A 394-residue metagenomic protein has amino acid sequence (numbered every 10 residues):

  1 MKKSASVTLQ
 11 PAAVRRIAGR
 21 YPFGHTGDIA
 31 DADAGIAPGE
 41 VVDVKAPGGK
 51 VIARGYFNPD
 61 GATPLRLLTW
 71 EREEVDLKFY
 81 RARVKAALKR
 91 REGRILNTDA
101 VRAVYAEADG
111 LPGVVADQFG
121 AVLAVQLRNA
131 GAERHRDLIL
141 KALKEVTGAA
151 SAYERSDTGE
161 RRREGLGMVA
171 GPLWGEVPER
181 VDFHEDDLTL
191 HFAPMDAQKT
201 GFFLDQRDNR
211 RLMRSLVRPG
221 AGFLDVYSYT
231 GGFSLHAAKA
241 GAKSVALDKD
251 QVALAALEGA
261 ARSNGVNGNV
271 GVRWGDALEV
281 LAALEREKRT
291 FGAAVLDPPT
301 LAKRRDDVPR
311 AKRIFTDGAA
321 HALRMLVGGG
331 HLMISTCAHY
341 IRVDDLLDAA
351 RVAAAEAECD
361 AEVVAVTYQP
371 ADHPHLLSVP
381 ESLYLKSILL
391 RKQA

Functional and structural regions predicted by a protein language model:
M1-G120: Non-catalytic accessory regions of SAM-dependent methyltransferases
V104-D117, E133-F203, R211: Non-catalytic substrate-recognition/targeting regions of SAM-dependent transferases
P219-Y229: Conserved class I S-adenosyl-L-methionine
T230-A242: Conserved SAM-binding loop of SAM-dependent methyltransferases across substrates and taxa, primarily the Class I
K243-D248: Conserved SAM-binding motif I beta-strand of class I
V252-A293: S-adenosyl-L-methionine
F291-H321: Mobile active-site "lid"/loop adjacent to the S-adenosyl-L-methionine
H331-A394: C-terminal catalytic and target-recognition region of SAM-dependent MTase-like enzymes, primarily methyltransferases
